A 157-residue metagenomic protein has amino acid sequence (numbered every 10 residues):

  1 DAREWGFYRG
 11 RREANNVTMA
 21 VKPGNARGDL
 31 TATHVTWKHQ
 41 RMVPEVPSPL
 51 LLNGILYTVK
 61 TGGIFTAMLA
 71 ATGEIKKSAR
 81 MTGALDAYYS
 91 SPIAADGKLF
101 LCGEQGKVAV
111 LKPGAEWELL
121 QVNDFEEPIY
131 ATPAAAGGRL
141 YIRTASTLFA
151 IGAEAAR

Functional and structural regions predicted by a protein language model:
D1-R157: Noncatalytic, solvent-exposed loop/strand surfaces of beta-propeller-type extracellular/periplasmic domains
